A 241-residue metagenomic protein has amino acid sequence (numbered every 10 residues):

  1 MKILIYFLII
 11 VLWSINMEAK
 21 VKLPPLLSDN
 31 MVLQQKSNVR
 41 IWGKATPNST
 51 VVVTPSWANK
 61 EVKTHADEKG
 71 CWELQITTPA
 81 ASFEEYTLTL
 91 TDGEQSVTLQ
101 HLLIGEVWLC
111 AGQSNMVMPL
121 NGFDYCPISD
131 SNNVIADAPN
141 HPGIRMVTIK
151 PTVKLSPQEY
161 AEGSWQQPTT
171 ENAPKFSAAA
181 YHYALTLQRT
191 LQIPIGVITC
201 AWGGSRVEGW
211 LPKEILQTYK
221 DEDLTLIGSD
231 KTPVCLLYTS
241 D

Functional and structural regions predicted by a protein language model:
M1-K22: Bacterial Sec-dependent N-terminal signal peptides
A19-P47, L102-C110, V117: Non-catalytic, glycine-rich low-complexity segments
P24-W42, K63-H65, I76, L88 (+1 more regions): Asp/Glu-centered strand-loop micro-motifs enriched in Gly/Pro and often flanked by an aromatic residue
S49-L109, F123: Extended acidic/polar, glycine-enriched regions that form or flank non-catalytic beta-rich accessory modules
T50-P55, A184-G209: Glycine-rich phosphate/pyrophosphate-binding loops and their adjacent beta-strand/loop elements at enzyme active sites
W108-F176, Y181, R189-L191, C200-W202 (+1 more regions): Extended, solvent-exposed functional surface patches
I215-V234: Acidic, His- and aromatic-enriched active-site or binding-groove loops in soluble protein domains that engage sugars
Y238-D241: Conserved small/polar residues in nucleotide/adenosyl-binding loops
